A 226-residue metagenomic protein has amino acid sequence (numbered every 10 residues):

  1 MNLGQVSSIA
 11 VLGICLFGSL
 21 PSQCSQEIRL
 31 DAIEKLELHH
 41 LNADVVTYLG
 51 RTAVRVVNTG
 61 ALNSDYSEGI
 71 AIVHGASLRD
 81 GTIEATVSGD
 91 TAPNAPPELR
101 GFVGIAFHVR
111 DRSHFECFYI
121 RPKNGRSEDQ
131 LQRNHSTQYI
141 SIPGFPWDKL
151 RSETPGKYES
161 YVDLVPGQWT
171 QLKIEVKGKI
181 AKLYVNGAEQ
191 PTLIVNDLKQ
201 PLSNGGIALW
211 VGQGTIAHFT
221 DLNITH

Functional and structural regions predicted by a protein language model:
M1-A10: Bacterial N-terminal signal peptides that target proteins for export
N2, L20-Q23: Intrinsic low-complexity/disordered segments
I9-S19: Bacterial N-terminal signal peptides
C24-H226: Extracellular glycan-recognition regions
